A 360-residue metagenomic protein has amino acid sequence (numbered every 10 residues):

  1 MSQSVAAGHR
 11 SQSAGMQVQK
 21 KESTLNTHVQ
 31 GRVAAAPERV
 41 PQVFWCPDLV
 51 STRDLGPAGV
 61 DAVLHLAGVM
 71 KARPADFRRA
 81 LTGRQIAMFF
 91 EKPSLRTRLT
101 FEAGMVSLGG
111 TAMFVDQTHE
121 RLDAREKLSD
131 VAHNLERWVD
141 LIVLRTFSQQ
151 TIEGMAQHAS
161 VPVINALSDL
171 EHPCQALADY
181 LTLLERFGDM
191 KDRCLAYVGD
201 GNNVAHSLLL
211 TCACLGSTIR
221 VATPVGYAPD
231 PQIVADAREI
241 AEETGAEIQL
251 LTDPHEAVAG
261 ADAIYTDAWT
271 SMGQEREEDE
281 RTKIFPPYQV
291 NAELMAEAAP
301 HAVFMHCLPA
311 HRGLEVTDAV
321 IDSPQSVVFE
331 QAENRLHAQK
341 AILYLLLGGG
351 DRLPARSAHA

Functional and structural regions predicted by a protein language model:
T24-Q30, D322-A360: C-terminal helix-to-coil terminal segments
N26-L99, A103, E171: Positively charged, low-complexity intrinsically disordered leader regions
R79-L184, R312: Phosphate/diphosphate ligand-binding glycine-rich loop within oxidoreductases
L81-I86, K191-R193, H301: Phosphate-coordination loops involved in phosphoryl transfer and adenosine-cofactor binding
E91-A103, E185-T266: Glycine-rich phosphate/diphosphate-binding loop of Rossmann-like nucleotide-binding domains
L108, W138, H158-A159, L215 (+2 more regions): Short, structured coil segments at secondary-structure junctions
E239-A319: Rossmann-like adenosine-cofactor binding region
